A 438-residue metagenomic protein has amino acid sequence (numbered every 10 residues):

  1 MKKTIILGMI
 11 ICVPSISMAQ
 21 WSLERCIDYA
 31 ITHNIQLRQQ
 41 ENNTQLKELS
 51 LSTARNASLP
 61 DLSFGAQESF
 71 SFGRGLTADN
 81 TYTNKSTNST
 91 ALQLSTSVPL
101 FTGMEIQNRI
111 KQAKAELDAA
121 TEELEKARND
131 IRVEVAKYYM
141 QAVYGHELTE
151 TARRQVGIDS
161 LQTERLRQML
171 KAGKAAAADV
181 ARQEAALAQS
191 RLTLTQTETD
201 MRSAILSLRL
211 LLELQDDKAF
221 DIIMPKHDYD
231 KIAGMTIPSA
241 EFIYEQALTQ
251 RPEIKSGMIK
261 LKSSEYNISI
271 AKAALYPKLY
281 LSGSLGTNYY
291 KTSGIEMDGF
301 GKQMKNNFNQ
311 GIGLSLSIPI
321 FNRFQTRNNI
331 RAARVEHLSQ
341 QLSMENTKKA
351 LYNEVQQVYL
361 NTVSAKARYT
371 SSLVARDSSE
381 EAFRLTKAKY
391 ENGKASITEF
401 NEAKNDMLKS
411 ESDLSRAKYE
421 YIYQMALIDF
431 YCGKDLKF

Functional and structural regions predicted by a protein language model:
T4-P14: Sec-dependent N-terminal signal peptides
M18-S63, Q67, G73, D216 (+3 more regions): Bacterial Sec-pathway N-terminal export signals of envelope proteins
Q20-Y138, L279, G283, F324-R327 (+1 more regions): Short flexible linkers and secondary-structure junctions
R38-N42, R55-N56, S86, L100-R128 (+7 more regions): Sec/SRP-type N-terminal targeting helices
N42, Q189-L214, R376-K434: Short segments within alpha-helical structural elements
G65-V98, K226-M235, S269, S282-I318 (+1 more regions): Small/polar, glycine/serine/threonine/aspartate-rich low-complexity segments that form flexible
Q93-S95, Y139, Y244, G313-S315 (+1 more regions): Membrane-embedded beta-strand positions in outer-membrane beta-barrel channels/transporters
D130-Q246, N361, A365, M407: Periplasmic alpha-helical coiled-coil/stalk elements that build and connect Gram-negative outer-membrane
